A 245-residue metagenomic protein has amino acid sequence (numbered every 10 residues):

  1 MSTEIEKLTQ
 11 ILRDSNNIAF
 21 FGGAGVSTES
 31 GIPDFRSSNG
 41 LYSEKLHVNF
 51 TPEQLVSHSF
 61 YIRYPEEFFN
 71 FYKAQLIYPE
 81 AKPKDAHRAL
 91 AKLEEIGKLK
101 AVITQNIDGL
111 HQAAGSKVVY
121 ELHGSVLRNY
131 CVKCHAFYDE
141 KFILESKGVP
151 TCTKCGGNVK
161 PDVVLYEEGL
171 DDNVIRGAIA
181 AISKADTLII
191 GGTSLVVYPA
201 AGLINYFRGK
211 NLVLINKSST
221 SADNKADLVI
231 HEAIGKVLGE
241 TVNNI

Functional and structural regions predicted by a protein language model:
M1-I245: Conserved catalytic core of sirtuin-type NAD+-dependent deacylases
